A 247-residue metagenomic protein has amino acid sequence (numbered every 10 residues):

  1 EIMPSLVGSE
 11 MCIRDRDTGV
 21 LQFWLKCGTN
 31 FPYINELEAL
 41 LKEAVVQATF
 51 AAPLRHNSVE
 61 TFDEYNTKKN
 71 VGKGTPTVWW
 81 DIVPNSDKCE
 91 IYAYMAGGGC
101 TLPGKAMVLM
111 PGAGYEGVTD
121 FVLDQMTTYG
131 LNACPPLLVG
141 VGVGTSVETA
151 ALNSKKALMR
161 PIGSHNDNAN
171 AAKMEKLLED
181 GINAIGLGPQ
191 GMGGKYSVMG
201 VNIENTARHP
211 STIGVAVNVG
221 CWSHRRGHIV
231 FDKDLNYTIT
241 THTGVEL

Functional and structural regions predicted by a protein language model:
E1-G8, C12-I13: Single conserved hydrophobic/aromatic residue that forms the stacking wall/gate of nucleotide- or nucleobase-binding
S5, K176-T206: Polyanion-binding loop/helix "lid" in catalytic or ligand-binding cores
E10, A51-Y65, T128-G140, H165-A172 (+1 more regions): Flexible, glycine/charged-enriched surface loops at secondary-structure junctions
E10-T29, A133-A150, R208-V217: Conserved phosphate/anionic-ligand binding catalytic regions in large, soluble enzymes, centered on
M11-C12, I203-H209, I213, V219-R226 (+1 more regions): Active-site loops and adjacent core secondary-structure elements that bind or stabilize anionic groups
G19-P84: A generic, well-ordered mixed alpha/beta core segment in the N-terminal half of proteins
E36-A51, R160-G181: Short, conserved aromatic-histidine micro-motifs
K88-D167: Conserved mixed alpha/beta catalytic, RNA-binding, or beta-rich assembly cores of soluble enzyme, regulatory
